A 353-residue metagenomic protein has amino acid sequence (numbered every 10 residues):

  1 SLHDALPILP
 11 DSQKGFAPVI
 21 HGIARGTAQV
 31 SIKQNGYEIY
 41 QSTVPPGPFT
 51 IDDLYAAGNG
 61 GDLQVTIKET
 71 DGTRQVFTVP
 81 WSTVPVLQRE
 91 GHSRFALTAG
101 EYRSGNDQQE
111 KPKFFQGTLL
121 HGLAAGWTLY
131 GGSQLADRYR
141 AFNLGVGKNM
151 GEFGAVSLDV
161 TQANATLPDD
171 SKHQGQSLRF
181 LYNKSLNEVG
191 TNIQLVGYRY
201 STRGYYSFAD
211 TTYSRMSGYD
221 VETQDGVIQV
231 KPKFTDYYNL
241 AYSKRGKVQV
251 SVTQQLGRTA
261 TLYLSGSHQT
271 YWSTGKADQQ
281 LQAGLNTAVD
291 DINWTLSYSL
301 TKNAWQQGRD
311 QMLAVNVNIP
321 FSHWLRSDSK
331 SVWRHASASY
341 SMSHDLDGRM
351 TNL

Functional and structural regions predicted by a protein language model:
S1, A5-Q29, Q34-V44, T73-F77 (+3 more regions): Flexible, glycine-rich linker and terminal segments associated with outer-membrane beta-barrel/transport systems
H21, Q64, T118: Short, surface-exposed charged micro-motifs
F49-L54: Exposed aromatic-hydrophobic patches
Y55-N59: Surface-exposed, short loops/turns at beta-strand junctions within beta-sandwich domains
G60-T70: Short, aromatic- and glycine-rich surface loops/edge beta-strands on solvent-exposed regions
S93-N164: Conserved, compact domain cores that house catalytic/ligand-binding motifs in diverse enzymes and effector modules
